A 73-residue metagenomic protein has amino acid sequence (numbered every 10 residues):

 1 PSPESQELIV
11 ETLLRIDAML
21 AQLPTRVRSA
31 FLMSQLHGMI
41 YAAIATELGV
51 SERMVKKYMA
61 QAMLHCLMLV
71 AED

Functional and structural regions predicted by a protein language model:
P1-A18: Acidic, proline/glycine-rich intrinsically disordered inter-domain spacer in sigma factors
I9, H37, M59: Short, conserved glycine- and acidic-residue-centered signature motifs in active-site or ligand-binding loops
R15, M19-L23, H65, L69-V70: Generic non-transmembrane alpha-helical segments
A21, T25, H37-M54: Helix-turn-helix DNA-binding module
A30-S34: A short pre-motif secondary-structure segment
L48-E72: DNA-recognition helix of helix-turn-helix
